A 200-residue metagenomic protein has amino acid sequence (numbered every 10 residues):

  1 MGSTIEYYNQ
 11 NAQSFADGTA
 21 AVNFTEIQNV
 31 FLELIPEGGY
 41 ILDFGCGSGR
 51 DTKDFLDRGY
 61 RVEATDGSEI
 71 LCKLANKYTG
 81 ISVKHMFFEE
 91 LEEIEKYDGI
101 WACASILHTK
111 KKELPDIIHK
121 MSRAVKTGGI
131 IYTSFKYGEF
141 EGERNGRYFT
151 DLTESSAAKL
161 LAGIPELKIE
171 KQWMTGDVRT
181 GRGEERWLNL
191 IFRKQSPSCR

Functional and structural regions predicted by a protein language model:
M1-E95, T109-D116, K120, I130-R200: Class I (Rossmann-like) S-adenosyl-L-methionine-dependent methyltransferase catalytic domain, capturing the SAM-binding
D98: Conserved acidic residues
W101-A102: A conserved beta-strand element that flanks and buttresses the S-adenosyl-L-methionine
S105: Hydrophobic adenine-recognition pocket in adenosine-nucleotide-binding enzymes
